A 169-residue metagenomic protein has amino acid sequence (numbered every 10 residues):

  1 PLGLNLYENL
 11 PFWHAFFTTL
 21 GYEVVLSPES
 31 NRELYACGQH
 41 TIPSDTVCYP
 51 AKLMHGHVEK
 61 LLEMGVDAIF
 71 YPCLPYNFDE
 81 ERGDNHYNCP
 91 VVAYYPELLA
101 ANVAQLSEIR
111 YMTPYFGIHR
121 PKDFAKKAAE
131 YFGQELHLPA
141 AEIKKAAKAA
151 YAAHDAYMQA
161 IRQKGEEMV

Functional and structural regions predicted by a protein language model:
P1-V169: An N-terminal assembly and electron-transfer interface module characteristic of large anaerobic redox and radical
